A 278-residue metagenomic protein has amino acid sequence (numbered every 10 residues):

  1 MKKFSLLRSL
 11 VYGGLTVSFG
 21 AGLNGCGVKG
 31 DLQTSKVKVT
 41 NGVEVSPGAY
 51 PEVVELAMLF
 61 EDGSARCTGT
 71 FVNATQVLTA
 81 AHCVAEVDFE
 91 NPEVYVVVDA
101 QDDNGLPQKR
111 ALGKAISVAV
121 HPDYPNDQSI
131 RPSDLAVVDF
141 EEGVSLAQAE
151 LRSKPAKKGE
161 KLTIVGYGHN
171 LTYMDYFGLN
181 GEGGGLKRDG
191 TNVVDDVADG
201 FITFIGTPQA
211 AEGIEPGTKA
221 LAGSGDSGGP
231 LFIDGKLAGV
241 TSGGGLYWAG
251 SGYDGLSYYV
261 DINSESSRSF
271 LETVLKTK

Functional and structural regions predicted by a protein language model:
K2-Y12: Bacterial N-terminal signal peptides that target proteins for export
G22-G25: C-terminal motif of bacterial Sec signal peptides marking the signal peptidase cleavage site
G27-T40, E44, E52, R66 (+4 more regions): C-terminal subregion of chymotrypsin/trypsin-like serine protease catalytic domains
K38-G48, E90-L146, E150-K154, E182: Conserved catalytic-core segment of clan PA serine endopeptidases
P47-E61: A short, Trp-centered hydrophobic/proline-enriched beta-strand micro-motif
L59-D62, I214-E215, A220-G223: Short loop/turn motifs at secondary-structure junctions and domain boundaries
E61, V77, C83-A85, P125 (+5 more regions): Solvent-exposed loop/turn segments at secondary-structure junctions within structured extracellular/periplasmic domains
P132-L135, F140-K219, E265: Chymotrypsin/trypsin-fold serine protease catalytic domain
